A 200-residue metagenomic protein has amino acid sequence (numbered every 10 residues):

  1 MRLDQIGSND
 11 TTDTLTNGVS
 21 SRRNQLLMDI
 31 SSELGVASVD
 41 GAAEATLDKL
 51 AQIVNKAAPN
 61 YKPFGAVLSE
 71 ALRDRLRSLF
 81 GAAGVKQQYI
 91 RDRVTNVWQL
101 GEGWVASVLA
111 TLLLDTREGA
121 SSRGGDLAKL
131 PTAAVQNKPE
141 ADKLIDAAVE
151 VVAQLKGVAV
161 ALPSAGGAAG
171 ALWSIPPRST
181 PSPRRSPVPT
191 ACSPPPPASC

Functional and structural regions predicted by a protein language model:
M1-C200: 4′-phosphopantetheine-dependent carrier domains
